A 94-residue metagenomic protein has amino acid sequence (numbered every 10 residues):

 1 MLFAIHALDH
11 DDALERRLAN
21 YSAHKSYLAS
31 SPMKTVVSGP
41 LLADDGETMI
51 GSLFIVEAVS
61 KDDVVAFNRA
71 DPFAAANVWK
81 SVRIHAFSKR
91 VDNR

Functional and structural regions predicted by a protein language model:
M1-R94: Conserved, structured core segments of small domains
